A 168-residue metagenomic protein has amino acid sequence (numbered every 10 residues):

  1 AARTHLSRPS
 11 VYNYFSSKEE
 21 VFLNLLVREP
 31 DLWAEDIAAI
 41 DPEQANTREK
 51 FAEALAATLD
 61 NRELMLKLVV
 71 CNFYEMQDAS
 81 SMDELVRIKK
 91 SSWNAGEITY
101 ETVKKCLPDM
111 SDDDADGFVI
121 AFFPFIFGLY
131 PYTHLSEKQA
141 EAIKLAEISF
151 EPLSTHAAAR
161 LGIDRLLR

Functional and structural regions predicted by a protein language model:
A1-E20, N24: Helix-turn-helix
N24, A38-M65, F118-F122: Hydrophobic alpha-helical connector segments
V27-A34: Short, basic, alpha-helical segments at the C-terminal edge of helix-turn-helix-like DNA-binding modules
E29, R62, S91-A95, T99: Hydrophobic/aromatic residues within well-ordered alpha-helical segments
A45, D78, M82-W93, P108: Short, surface-exposed loop/turn motifs that are enriched in glycine and acidic residues and include a nearby proline
N61-D83, E137-E141: Amphipathic alpha-helical segments used for helix-helix packing
E97-K105, D109, G128-R168: C-terminal peripheral helix-coil segments that are non-catalytic and often amphipathic
K105-F123: All-alpha amphipathic helical-bundle segments outside canonical DNA-binding/catalytic cores that form hydrophobic
